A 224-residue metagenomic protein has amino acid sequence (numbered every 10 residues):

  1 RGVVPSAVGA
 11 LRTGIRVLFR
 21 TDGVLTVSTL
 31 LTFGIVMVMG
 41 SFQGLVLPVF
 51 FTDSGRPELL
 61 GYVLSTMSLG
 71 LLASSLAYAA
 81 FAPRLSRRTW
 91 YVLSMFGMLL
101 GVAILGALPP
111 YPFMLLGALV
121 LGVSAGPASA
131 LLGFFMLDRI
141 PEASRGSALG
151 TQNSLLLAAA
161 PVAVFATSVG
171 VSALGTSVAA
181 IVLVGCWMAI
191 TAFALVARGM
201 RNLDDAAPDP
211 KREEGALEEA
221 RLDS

Functional and structural regions predicted by a protein language model:
R1-L30, E213-D223: Juxtamembrane intracellular "pre-TM" segments in multi-pass secondary transporters
R16-S75: A single, central transmembrane helix in multi-pass transporters
T52-S54, V162-I181: Transmembrane alpha-helix termini and helix-breaking/packing motifs in multi-pass membrane transporters
M67, S75, A79, G117-S168: Substrate-agnostic recognition of the 12-TM MFS/MFS-like secondary transporter fold
S74-R87, V171-S172: Helix-to-loop junctions at the C-terminal end of transmembrane segments in multipass secondary transporters
T89-I104, V182-G185: Structural signature of the two symmetry-related core transmembrane helices
G106-A118: Helix-loop junctions at membrane interfaces in 12-TM secondary transporters
A197-S224: Intrinsic disorder in cytosolic terminal tails and internal cytosolic loops of multi-pass membrane transporters
